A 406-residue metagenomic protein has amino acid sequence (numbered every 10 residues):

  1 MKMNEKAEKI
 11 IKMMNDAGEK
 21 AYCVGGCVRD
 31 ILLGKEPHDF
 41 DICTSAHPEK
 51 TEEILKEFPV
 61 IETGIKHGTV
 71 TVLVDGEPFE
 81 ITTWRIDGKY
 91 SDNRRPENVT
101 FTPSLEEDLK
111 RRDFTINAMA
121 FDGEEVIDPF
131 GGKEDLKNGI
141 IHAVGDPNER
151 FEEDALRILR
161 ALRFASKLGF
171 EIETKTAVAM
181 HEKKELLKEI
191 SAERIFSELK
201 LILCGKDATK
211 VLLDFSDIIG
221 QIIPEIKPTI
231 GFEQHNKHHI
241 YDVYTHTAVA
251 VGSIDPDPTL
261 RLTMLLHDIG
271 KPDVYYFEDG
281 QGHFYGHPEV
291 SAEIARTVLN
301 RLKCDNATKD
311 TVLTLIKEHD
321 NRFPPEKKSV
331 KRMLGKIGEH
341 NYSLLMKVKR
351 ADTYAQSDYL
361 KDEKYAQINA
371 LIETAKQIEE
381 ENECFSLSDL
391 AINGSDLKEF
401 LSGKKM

Functional and structural regions predicted by a protein language model:
M1-M406: Catalytic cores of the polymerase beta-like nucleotidyltransferase superfamily and closely associated nucleotide
